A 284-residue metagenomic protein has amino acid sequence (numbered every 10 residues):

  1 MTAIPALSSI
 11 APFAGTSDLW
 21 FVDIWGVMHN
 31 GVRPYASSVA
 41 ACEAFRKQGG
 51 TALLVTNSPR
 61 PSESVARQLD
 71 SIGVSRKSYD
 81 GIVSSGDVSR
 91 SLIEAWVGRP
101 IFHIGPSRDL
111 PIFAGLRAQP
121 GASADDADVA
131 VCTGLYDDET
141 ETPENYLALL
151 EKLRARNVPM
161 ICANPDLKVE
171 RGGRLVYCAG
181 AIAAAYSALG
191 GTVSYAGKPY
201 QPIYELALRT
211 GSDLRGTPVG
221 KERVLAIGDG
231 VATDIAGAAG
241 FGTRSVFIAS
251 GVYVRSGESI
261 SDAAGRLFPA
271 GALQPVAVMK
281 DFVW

Functional and structural regions predicted by a protein language model:
T2-I24, H29-K47, S58, E63-V83 (+1 more regions): Asp-based, Mg2+/Mn2+-dependent phosphohydrolase catalytic module
